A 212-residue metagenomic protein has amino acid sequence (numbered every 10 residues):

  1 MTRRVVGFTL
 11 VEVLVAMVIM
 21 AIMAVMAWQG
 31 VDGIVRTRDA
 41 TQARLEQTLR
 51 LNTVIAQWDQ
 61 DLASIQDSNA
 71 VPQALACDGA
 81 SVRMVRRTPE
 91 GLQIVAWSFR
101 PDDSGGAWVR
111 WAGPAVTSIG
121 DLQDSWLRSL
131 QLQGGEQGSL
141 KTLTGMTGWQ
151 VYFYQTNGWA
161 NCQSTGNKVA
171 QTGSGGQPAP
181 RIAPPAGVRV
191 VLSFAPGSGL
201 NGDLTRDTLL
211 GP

Functional and structural regions predicted by a protein language model:
T2-S64: Aliphatic-rich helix starts adjacent to a transmembrane/signal segment
L62-R86: Short, glycine/small-hydrophobic-rich surface segments
Q73, R86, G135, A179-R181: Residues embedded in well-ordered secondary-structure elements
A76-D78, P89-G91, I182-P184, L200: Solvent-exposed loop and beta-edge segments used for protein-protein assembly and interaction
C77, D102-G106, A183-V190: A short, compositionally biased
G79-S164: Type IV pilin-like appendage domain
L143-P212: Short linear sequence signals and composition-biased patches located at protein termini or domain-edge surfaces
